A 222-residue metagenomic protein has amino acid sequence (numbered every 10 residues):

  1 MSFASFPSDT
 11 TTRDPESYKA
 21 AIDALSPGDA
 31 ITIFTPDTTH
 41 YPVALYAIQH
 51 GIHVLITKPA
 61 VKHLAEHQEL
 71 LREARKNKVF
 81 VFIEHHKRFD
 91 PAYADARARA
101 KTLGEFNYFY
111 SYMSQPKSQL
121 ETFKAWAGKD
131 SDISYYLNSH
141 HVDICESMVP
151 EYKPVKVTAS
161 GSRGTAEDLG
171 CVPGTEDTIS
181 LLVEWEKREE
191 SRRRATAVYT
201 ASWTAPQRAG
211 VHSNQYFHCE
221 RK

Functional and structural regions predicted by a protein language model:
M1-H50, Q68, R72-K76: N-terminal glycine-/serine-/threonine-rich beta1-alpha1-beta2 phosphate-ribose binding loop of Rossmann-like
T32-I33, I56, S111: Redox-cofactor binding/interface segments in oxidoreductases and associated redox assembly factors
H50-H63: ADP-ribose/adenylate-binding Rossmann-like module
H50-I52, N77-V79, R193-A195: A short helix->loop->beta-strand "cap" motif at the edges of active sites that frequently abuts
V61-A65, F89-P91: Conserved PLP phosphate-binding loop immediately N-terminal to the Schiff-base lysine helix in PLP-dependent enzymes
E69-H86, G104-S111: Rossmann-fold dehydrogenase core element
K87-P173: Predominantly a Rossmann-like dinucleotide-binding segment in NAD(P)-dependent oxidoreductases
Y136-K222: Contiguous beta-strand/loop segments that form the cofactor/metal-binding neighborhood of enzyme cores
